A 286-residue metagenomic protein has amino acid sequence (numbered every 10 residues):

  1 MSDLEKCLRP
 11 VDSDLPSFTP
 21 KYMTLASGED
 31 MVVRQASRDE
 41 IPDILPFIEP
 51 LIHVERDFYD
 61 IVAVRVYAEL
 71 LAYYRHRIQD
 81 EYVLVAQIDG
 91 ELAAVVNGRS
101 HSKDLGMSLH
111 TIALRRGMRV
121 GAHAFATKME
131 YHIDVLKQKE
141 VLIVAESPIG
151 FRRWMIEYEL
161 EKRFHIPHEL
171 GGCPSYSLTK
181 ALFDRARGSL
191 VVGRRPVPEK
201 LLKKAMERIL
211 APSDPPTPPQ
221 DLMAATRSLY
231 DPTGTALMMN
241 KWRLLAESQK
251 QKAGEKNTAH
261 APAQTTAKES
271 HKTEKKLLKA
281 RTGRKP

Functional and structural regions predicted by a protein language model:
M1-S27: Short acidic N-proximal helix/loop "leader" segments that mark the beginning of a domain or an inter-domain linker
D30-P46: A short beta-loop-alpha structural element at the N-terminal edge of CoA-dependent acyl/N-acetyltransferase catalytic
E49-L105, T111-A113: A conserved beta-strand-loop-helix scaffold within acyl/acetyltransferase catalytic domains
M118-I133: Conserved acetyl-CoA-binding loop-helix of GNAT-fold acetyltransferases
V141-I156: Conserved beta-strand-loop-alpha-helix junction that forms the acyl-donor binding cleft
V144-A145, E159-T179: Conserved catalytic-core motifs of GNAT/GCN5-like acyltransferases
S189-P232: Short, cationic low-complexity segments
R243-P286: Long, low-complexity, intrinsically disordered segments
